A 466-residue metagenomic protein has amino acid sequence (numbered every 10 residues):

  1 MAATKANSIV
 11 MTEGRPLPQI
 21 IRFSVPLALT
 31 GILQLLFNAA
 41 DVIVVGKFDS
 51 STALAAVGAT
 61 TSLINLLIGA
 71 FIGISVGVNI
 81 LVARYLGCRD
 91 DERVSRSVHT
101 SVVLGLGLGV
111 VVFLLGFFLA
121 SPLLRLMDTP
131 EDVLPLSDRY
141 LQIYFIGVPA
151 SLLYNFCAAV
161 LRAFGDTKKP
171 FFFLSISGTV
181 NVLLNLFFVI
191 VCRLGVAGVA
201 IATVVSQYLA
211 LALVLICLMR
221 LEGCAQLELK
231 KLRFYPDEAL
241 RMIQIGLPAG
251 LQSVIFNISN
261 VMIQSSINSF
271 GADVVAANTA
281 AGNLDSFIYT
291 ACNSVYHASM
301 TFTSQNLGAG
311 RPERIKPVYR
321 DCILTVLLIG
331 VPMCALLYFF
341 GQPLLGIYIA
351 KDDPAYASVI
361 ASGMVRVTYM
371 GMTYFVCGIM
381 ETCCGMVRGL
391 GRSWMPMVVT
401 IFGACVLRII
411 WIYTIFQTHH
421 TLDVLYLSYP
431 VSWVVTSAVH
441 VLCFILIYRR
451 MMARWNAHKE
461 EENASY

Functional and structural regions predicted by a protein language model:
M1-S24, V82-G147, V191-L247, T303-T373 (+1 more regions): Short alpha-helical transmembrane segments in multi-pass integral membrane proteins
T12-I43, K47-F48, S62-G77, L81 (+6 more regions): N-terminal transmembrane alpha-helices
R22-D41, I143, S177, S206-A210 (+3 more regions): Transmembrane helical elements of multi-pass membrane transporters/channels
I32, L36-A55, L124-E131, F187-L194 (+5 more regions): Helix-terminus/linker motif at the lipid-water interface of multi-pass membrane proteins
D49-S62, S137, L141, A200 (+3 more regions): Small-residue hotspots at the loop-to-helix junctions and early N-terminal turns of transmembrane alpha-helices
L54-L114, S151-P170, A277-G341, C377-V399: Small-residue-rich hydrophobic transmembrane alpha-helices
L66-G69, N181-N185, L211-L215, F287-T290 (+3 more regions): Hydrophobic transmembrane alpha-helices of multi-pass small-molecule transporters
S75, Y144-R162, F173-G178, V199-A212 (+4 more regions): Short runs within selected transmembrane alpha-helices of multi-pass transporters and secretion channels
